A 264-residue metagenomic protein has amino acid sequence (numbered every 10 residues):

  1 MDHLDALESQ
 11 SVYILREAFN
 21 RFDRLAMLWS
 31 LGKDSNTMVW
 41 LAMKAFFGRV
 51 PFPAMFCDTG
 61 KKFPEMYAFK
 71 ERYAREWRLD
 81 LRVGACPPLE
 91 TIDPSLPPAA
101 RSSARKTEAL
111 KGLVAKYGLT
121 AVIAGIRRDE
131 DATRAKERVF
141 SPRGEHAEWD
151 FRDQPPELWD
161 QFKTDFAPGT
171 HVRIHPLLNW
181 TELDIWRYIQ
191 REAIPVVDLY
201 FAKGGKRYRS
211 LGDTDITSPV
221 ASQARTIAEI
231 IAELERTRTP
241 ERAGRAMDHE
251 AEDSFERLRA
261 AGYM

Functional and structural regions predicted by a protein language model:
M1-M264: Nucleotide-activated chemistry modules centered on ATP-dependent adenylation/adenylyltransferase
